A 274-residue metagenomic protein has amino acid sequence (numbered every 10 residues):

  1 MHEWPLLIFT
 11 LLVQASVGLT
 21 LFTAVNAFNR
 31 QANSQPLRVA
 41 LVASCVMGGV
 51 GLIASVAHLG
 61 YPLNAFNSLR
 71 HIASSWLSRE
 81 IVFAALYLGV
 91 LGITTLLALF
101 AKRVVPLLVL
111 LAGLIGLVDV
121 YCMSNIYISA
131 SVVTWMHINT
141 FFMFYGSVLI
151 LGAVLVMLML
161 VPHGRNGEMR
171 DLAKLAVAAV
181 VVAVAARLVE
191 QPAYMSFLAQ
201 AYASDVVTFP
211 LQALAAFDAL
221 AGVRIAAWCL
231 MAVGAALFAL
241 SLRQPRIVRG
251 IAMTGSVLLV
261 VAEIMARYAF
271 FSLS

Functional and structural regions predicted by a protein language model:
M1-H2, A43-M47, S68-W76, R103 (+3 more regions): Short juxtamembrane and helix-loop transition motifs at transmembrane-helix boundaries in membrane proteins
M1-Q14, P36-V39, R70-A85, N139-F142 (+1 more regions): Membrane-entry segments of alpha-helical transmembrane domains in multi-pass membrane proteins
L6-A24, A84-L91, V148-L151: The first (N-terminal) embedded transmembrane alpha-helix
F9-L11, L37, S44, V109 (+2 more regions): Hydrophobic alpha-helical transmembrane segments of integral membrane proteins, especially multi-pass transporters
L19-V90: Membrane helical hairpin/interfacial module
T20-F22, F28, S55, V120 (+3 more regions): Hydrophobic alpha-helical segments of integral membrane proteins
A85, T94-E263: Long, contiguous internal "core" modules enriched in hydrophobic/ aromatic residues
V261-S274: Juxtamembrane boundary at the C-terminal end of a transmembrane helix
